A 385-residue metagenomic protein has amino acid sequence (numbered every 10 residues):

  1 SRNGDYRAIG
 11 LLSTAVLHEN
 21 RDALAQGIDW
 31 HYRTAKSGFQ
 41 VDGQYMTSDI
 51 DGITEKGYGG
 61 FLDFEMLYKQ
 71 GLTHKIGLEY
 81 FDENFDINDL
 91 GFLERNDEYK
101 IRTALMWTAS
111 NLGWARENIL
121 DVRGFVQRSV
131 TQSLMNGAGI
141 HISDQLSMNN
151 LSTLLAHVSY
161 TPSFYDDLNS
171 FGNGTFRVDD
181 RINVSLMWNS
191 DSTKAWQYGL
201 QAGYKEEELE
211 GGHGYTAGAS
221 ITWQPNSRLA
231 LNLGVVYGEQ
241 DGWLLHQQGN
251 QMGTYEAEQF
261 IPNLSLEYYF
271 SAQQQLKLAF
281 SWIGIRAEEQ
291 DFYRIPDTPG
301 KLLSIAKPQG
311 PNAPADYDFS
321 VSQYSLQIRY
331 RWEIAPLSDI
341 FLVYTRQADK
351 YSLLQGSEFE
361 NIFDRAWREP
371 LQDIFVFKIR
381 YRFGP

Functional and structural regions predicted by a protein language model:
S1-G4, Y32-K36: Outer-membrane beta-barrel pore proteins
S1-R21: A conserved hydrophobic secondary-structure block that centers on an alpha-helix together with its immediately flanking
A23, K36-P385: Exposed, low-structure sequence patches enriched in small/polar residues
Q26-H31: Gly/Pro-rich turn-and-neighbor structural signature
